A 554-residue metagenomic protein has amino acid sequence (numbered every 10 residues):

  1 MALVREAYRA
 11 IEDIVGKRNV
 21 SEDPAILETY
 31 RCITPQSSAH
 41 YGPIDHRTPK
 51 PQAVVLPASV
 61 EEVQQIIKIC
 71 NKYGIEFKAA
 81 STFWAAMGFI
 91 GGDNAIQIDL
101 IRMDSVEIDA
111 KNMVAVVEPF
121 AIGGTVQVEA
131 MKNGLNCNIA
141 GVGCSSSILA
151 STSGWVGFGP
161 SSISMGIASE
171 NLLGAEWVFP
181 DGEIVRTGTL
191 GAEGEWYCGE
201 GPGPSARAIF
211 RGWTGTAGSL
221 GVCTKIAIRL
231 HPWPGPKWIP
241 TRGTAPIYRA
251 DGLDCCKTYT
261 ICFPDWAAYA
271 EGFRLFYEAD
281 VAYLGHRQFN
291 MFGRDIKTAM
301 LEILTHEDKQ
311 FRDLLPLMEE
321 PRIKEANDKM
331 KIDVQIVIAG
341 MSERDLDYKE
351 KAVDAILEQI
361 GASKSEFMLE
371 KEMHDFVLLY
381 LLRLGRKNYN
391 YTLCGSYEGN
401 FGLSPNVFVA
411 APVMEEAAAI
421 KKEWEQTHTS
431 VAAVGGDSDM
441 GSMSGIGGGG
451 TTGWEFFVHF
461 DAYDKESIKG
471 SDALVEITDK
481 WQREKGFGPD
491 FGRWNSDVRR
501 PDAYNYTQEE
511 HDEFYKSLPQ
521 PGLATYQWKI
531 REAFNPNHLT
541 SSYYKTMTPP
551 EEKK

Functional and structural regions predicted by a protein language model:
R9, I44-D45, K50-Q52, K68 (+6 more regions): Conserved glycine-rich FAD pyrophosphate-binding loop
I14-G42: Conserved oxyanion/phosphate-binding beta-strand-loop segments in alpha/beta enzyme cores
V20-P24, L56-P57, F77-S81, I98-L100 (+9 more regions): General beta-strand structural signal in soluble alpha/beta enzymes
S38-P49, A86, G91-A121, S164-M165 (+1 more regions): Glycine-/small-residue-rich beta-strand-loop submotif within the FAD-binding core of flavoenzymes
E62-Q65, T125, A267-F273, S342-A352 (+2 more regions): Short, conserved charged micro-motifs
E76, N136, A282, F487-G488: Residue-level detector of anion-binding/catalytic polar loops
V106-E107, V117-P119, G123-D265: FAD-binding subdomain of flavoenzyme oxidoreductases
G199-S205, F210-R211, K225-R229, W233-I247 (+1 more regions): C-terminal cap/substrate-recognition region of VAO/PCMH-type FAD-linked oxidoreductases
